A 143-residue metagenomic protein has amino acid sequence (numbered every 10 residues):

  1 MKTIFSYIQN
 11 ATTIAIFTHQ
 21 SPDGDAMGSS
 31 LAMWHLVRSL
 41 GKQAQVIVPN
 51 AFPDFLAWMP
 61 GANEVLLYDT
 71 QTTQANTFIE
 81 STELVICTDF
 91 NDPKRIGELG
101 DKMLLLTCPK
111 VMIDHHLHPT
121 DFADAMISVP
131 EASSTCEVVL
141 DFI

Functional and structural regions predicted by a protein language model:
M1-I143: Replace "Mg2+/Mn2+-dependent" with "divalent metal-dependent
